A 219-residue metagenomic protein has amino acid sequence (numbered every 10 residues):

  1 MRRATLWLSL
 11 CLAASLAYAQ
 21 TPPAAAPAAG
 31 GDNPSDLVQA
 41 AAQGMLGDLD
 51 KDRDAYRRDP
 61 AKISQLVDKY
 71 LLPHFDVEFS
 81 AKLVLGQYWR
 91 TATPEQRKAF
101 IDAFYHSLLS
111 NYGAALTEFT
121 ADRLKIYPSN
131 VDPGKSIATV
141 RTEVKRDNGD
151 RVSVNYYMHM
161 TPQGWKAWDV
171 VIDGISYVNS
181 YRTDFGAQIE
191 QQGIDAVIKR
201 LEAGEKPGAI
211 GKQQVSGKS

Functional and structural regions predicted by a protein language model:
M1-A4: Positively charged n-region of N-terminal signal peptides that target proteins for export
W7-S15: Bacterial N-terminal signal peptides
A17-A28: Boundary at the C-terminal end of the N-terminal hydrophobic targeting segment
G30-Y112: Early exported N-terminus immediately downstream of N-terminal targeting peptides
W89, H106-S107, V131-P133, K145-R146 (+1 more regions): Solvent-exposed loop/turn segments at secondary-structure junctions within structured extracellular/periplasmic domains
S110-V152, G204-S219: Surface-exposed, charged secondary-structure patches
R151-N179: Short beta-strand edge/turn micro-motifs at domain boundaries
D169-S219: Low-complexity, intrinsically disordered terminal/linker segments enriched in charged and Gly/Pro repeats
